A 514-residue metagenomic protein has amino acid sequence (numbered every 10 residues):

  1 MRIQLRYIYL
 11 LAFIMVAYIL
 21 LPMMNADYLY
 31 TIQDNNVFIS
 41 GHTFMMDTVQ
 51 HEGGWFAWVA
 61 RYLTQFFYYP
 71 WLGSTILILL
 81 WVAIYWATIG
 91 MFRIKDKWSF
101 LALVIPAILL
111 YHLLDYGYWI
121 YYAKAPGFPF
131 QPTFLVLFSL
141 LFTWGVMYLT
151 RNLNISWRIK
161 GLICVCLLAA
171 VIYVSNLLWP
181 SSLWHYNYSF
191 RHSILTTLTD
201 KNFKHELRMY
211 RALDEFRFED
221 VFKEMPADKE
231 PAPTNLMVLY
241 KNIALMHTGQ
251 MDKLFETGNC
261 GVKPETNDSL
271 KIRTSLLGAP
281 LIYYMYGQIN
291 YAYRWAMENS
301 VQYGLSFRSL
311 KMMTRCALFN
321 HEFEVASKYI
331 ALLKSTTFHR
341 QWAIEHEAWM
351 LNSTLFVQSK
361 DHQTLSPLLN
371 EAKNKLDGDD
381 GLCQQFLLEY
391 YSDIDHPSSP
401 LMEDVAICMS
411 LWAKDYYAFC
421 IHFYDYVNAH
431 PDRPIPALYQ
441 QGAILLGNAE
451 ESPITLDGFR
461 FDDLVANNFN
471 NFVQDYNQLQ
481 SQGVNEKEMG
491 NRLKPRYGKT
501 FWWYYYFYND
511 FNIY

Functional and structural regions predicted by a protein language model:
M1-A17: Start-transfer (signal-anchor) and selected internal transmembrane alpha helices of multi-pass inner/ER membrane
R2-I3, T88-S99, L149-K160: Membrane-interface helix-boundary motifs at transmembrane edges
V16-L21, V104-G117, V165-N176: Aromatic-anchored segments of alpha-helical transmembrane domains
L20-L63, F67-L72: Membrane-interface coil-to-helix junctions
D34, V49, G53, W98-Y148 (+1 more regions): Membrane-interface micro-motifs in multi-pass membrane enzymes
I78-D96, L140-Y148: Transmembrane-helix motifs of polytopic, lipid-linked glycan transferases
S193-A372, I394-A413: Soluble catalytic regions of membrane-associated enzymes that act on cell-envelope and secretory-pathway components
P453-Y514: Terminal, low-structured helical/coil segments at or just beyond the last alpha-helical repeat
